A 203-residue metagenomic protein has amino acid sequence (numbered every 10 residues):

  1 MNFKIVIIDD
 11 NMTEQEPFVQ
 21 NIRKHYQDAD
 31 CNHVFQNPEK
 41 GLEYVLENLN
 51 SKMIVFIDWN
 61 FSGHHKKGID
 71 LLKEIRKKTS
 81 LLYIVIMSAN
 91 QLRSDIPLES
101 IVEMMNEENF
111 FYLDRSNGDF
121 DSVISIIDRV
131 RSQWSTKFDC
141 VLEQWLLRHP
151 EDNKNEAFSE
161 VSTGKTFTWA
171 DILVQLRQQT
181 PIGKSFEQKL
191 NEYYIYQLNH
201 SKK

Functional and structural regions predicted by a protein language model:
N2-I22: Conserved acidic segment of CheY-like receiver
I5, N32, I84-V85: Hydrophobic/aromatic residues located in beta-strands of well-ordered beta-sheets within soluble catalytic
I8-D9, F35, V55: Conserved sequence signature across two-component system core domains
A29-N37, Y44: Short hydrophobic/Thr-rich beta-strand motif most characteristic of the beta2 strand and flanking loop of CheY-like
P38, S51-L81, I96-L98: Conserved phosphotransfer microenvironments
K66, D70, V85-S125: Alpha4 helix (beta4-alpha4-beta5 surface) of REC/receiver domains from two-component response regulators
S116-C140: C-terminal helix of von Willebrand factor
S132-K203: C-terminal output/effector regions of signal-responsive regulators
